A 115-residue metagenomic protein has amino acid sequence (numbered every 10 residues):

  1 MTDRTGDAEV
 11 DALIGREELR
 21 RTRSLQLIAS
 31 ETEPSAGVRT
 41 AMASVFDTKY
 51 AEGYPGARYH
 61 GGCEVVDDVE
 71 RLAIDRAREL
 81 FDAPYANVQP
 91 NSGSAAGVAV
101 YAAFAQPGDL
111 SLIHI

Functional and structural regions predicted by a protein language model:
M1-A57: N-terminal "arm"/small-domain region of PLP-dependent enzymes with the aminotransferase-like
A41, A51-S92: Conserved N-terminal alpha-helix of the aminotransferase class I/II PLP-enzyme fold
A77, V100-Y101: Broad structural signal for hydrophobic residues in well-ordered alpha-helices, predominantly aliphatic
S94-A99: Short glycine/serine/threonine-rich phosphate/pyrophosphate-binding segments that cradle anionic phosphate groups
I113-I115: Conserved small/polar residues in nucleotide/adenosyl-binding loops
